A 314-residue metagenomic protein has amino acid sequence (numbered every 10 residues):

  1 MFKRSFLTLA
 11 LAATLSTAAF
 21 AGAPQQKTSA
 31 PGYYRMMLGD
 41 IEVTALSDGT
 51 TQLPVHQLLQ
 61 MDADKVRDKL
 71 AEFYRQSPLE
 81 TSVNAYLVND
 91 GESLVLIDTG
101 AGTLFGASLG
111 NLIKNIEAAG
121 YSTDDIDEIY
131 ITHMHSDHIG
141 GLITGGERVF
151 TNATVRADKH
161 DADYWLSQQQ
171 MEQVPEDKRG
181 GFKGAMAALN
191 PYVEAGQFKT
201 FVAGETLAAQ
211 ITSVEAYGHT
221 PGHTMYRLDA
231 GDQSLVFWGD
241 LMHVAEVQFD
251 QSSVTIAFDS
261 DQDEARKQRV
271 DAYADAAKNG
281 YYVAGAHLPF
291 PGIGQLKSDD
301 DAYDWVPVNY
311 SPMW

Functional and structural regions predicted by a protein language model:
M1-A21: Gram-negative bacterial Sec-dependent N-terminal signal peptides
G22-A23, G110, E117-Y121, D125 (+3 more regions): Metallo-beta-lactamase
S29-A119, M225-M242: Conserved beta-strand hairpin/beta-sheet module of binuclear metal-dependent hydrolase folds, prominently
P31, P54, M134-G141, Y164 (+3 more regions): Active-site environment of divalent metal-dependent phosphoester hydrolases
D40, V88, D98, I126 (+7 more regions): Divalent metal-coordination and catalytic microenvironments
D48-G49, T99-G102, M134, H160-D161 (+3 more regions): Active-site metal-binding loops of divalent metal-dependent hydrolases
A85, G91, A107-R156: Active-site metal-binding motif and surrounding structural segment of the metallo-beta-lactamase
R227, G231-W314: Cap/insert and terminal regions of metallo-dependent hydrolase folds
